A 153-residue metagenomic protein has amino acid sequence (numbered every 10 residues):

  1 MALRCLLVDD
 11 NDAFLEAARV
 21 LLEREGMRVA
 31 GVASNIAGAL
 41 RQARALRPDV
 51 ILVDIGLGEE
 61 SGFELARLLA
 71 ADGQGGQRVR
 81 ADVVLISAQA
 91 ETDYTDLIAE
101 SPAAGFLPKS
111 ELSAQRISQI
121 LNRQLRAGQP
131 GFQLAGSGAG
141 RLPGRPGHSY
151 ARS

Functional and structural regions predicted by a protein language model:
D9, D54, S87: Active-site residues of response regulator receiver
D12-G31: Two-component/phosphorelay signaling modules centered on CheY-like receiver
V32-V50: Acidic, metal-coordinating helix/loop segments flanking the phosphotransfer/catalytic sites of two-component signaling
N35, S61-E64: Acidic catalytic/metal-coordinating carboxylates
G58, E91: The feature encodes the CheY-like receiver
G62, I98-G105: As written
F63-R78: Short amphipathic alpha-helix used as the core "switch/output" element in two-component signaling
